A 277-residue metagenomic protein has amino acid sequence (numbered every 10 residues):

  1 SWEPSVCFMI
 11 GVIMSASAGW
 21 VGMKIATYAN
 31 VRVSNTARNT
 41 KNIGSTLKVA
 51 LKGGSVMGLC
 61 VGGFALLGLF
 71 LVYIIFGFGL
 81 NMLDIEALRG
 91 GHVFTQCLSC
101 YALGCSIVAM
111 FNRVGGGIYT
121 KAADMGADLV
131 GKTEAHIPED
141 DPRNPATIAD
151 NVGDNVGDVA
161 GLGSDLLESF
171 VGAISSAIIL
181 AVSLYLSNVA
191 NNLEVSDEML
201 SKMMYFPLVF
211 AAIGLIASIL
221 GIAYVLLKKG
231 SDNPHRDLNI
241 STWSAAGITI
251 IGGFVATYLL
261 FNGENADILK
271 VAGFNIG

Functional and structural regions predicted by a protein language model:
S1-G277: Hydrophobic packing and interface segments
